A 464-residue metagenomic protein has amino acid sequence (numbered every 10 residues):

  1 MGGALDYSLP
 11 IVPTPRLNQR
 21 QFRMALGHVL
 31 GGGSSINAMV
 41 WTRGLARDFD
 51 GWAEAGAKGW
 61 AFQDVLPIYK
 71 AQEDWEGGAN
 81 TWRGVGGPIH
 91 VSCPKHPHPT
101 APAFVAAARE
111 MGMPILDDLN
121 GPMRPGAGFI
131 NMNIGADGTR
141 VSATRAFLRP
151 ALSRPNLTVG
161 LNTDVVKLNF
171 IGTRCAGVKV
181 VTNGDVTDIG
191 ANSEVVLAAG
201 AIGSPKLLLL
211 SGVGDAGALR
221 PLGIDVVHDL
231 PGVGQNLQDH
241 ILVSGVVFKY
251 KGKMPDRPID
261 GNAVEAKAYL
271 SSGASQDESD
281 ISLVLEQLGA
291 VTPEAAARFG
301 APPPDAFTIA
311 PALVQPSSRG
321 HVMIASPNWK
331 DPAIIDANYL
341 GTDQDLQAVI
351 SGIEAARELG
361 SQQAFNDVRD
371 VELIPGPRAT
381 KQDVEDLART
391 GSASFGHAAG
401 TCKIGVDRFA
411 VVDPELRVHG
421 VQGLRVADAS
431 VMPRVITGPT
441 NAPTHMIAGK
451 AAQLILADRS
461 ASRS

Functional and structural regions predicted by a protein language model:
M1-S464: N-terminal redox-cofactor-binding region of secreted/periplasmic oxidoreductases
